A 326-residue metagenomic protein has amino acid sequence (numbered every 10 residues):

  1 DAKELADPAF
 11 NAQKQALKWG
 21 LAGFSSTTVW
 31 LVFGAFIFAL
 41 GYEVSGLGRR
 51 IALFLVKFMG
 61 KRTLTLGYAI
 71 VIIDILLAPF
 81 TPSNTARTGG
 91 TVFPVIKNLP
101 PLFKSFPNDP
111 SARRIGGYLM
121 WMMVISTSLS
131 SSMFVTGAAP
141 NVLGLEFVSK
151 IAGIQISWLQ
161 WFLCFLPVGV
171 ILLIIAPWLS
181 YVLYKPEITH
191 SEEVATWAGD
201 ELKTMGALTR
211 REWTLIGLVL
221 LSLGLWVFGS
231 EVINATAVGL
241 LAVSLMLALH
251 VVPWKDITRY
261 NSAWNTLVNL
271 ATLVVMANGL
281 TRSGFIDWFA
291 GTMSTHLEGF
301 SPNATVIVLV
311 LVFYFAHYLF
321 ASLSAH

Functional and structural regions predicted by a protein language model:
D1, G20, W178-K185, L208-W213 (+1 more regions): Flexible hinge motifs at transmembrane-helix junctions and intramembrane kinks/re-entrant loops in multi-pass membrane
A2-N108, Y260, W264-T266, L270-H326: Membrane-embedded alpha-helical segments and adjacent helix-loop junctions characteristic of multi-pass solute
K14-T27, I154-P167, A207-R210, V227-V238 (+2 more regions): Interfacial loop-to-helix junctions that mark the boundaries of transmembrane helices in multi-pass membrane
L66-I70, M120-M123, V168, R211-S222 (+2 more regions): Hydrophobic alpha-helical transmembrane segments of polytopic
D74-A78, S130, V168-A176, S180 (+4 more regions): Alpha-helical transmembrane segments of multipass membrane proteins
N84-T88, F103-G206, T214: Juxtamembrane and boundary regions of transmembrane helices in multi-pass small-molecule transporters and channels
G116-M122, L215-I216, T258-V268: Alpha-helical transmembrane segments and their helix-start/interface "positive-inside/aromatic belt" motifs in integral
